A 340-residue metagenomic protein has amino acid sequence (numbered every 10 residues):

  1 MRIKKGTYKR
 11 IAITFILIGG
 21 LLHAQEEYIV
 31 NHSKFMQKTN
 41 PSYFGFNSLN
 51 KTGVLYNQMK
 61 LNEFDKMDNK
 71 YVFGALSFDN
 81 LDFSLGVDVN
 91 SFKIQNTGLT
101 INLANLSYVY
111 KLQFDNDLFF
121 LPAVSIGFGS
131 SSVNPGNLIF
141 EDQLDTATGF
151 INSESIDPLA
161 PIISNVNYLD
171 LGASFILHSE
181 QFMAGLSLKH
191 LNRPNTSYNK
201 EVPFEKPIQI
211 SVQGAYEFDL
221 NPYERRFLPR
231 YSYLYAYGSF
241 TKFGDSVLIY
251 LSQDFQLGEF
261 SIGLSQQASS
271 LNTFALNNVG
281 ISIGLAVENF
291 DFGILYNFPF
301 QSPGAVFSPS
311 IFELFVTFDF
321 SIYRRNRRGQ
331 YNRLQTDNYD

Functional and structural regions predicted by a protein language model:
R2-A12: Bacterial N-terminal signal peptides that target proteins for export
K4, L17-I18, M183: Intrinsically disordered, low-complexity segments enriched in small/polar residues
Y8-R10, G20, S125-G129: Generic signature of intrinsically disordered, low-complexity, basic-rich segments and short cationic peptides
R10-F15, E180: Residue-level detector of transmembrane insertion/anchoring sites
F15-A24: Hydrophobic h-region of N-terminal signal peptides that target proteins for export in Gram-negative bacteria
Q25-D340: Subset of outer-membrane beta-barrel
